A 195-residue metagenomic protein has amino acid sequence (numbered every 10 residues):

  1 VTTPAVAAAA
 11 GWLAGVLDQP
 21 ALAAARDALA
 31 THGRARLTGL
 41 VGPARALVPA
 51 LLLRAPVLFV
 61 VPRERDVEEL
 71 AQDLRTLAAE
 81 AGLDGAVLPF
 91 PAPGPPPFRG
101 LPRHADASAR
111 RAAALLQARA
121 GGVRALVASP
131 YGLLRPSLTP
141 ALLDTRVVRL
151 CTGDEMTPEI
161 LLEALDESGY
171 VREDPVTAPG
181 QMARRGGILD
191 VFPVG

Functional and structural regions predicted by a protein language model:
V1-G195: ASCE RecA-like P-loop NTPase motor cores that couple ATP hydrolysis to mechanical translocation on nucleic acids
